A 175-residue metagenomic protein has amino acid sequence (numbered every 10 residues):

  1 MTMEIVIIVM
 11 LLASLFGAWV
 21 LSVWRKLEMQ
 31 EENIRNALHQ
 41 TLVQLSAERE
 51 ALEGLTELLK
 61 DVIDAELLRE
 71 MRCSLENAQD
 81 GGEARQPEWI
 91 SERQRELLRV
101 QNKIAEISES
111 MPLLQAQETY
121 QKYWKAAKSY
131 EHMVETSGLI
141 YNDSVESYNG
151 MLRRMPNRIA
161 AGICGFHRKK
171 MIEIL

Functional and structural regions predicted by a protein language model:
T2-L175: A helix-centric hydrophobic-segment signal that preferentially recognizes long, alpha-helical stretches used
